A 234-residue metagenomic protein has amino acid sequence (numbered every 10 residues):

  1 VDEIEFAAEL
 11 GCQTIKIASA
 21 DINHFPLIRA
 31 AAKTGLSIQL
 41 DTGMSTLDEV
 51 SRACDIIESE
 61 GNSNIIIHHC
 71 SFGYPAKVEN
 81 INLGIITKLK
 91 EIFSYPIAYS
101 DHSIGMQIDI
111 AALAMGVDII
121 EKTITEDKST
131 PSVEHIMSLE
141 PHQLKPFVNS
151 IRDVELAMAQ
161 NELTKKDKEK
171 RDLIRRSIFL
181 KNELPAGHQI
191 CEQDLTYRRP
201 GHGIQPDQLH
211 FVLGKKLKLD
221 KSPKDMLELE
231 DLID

Functional and structural regions predicted by a protein language model:
V1-D234: Catalytic cores and adjacent flexible loops of soluble metabolic enzymes that perform enolate/carbanion chemistry on
